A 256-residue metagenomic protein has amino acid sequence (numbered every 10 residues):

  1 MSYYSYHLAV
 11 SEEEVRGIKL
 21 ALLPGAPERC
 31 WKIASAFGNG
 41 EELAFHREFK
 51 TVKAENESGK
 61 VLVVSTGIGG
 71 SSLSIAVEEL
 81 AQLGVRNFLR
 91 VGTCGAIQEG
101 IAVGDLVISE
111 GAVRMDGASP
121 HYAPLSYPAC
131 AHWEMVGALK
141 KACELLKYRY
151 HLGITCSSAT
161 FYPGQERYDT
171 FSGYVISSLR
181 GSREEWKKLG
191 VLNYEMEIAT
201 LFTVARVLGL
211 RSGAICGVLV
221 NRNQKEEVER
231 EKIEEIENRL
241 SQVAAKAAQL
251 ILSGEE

Functional and structural regions predicted by a protein language model:
M1-A138, A142: Metabolite-binding pocket within alpha/beta catalytic cores that recognizes anionic/polar moieties
P27, G95, C156-Y162, T200 (+2 more regions): Glycine-rich beta-alpha junction loops
G40-F45, K147-I154, L252-E256: Flexible, glycine/charged-enriched surface loops at secondary-structure junctions
A129-G190: Active-site rim beta-loop-alpha module in soluble metabolic enzymes
A138-L146, V204, V243-G254: Generic non-transmembrane alpha-helical segments
R180-G217, Q224: A C-terminal functional module that forms or caps the active site or interfaces directly with catalytic machinery
R222-E256: His/Asp/Glu-rich mid-to-C-terminal helical/loop segments that flank catalytic regions of hydrolases
